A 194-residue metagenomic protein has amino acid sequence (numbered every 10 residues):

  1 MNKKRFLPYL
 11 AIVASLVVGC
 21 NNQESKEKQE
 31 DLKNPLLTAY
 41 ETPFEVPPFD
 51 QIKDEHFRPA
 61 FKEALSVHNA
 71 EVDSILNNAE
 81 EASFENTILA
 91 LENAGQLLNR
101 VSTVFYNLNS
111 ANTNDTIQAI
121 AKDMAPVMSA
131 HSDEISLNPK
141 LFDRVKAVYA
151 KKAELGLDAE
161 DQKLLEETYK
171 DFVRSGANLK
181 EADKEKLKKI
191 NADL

Functional and structural regions predicted by a protein language model:
M1-E30: Bacterial Sec-dependent N-terminal signal peptides
C20-L194: Zn2+-dependent metallopeptidase catalytic domains
